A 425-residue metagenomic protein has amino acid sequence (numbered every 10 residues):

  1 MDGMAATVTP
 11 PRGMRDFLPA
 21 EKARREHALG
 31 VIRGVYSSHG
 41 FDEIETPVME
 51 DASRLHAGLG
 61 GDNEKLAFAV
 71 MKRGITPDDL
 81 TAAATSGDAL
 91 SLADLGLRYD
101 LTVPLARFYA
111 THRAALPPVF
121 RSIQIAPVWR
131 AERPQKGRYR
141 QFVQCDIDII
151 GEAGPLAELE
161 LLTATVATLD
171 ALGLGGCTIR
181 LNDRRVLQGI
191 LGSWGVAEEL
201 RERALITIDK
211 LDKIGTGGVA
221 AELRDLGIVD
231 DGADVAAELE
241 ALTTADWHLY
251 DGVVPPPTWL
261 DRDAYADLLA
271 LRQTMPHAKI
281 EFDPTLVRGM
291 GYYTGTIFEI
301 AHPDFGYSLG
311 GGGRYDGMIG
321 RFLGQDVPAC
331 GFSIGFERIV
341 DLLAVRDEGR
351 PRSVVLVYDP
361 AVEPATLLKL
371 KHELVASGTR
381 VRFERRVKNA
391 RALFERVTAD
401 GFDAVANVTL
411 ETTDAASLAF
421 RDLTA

Functional and structural regions predicted by a protein language model:
M1-R98, V103, L159, T163 (+1 more regions): TRNA-binding/sensing appendages of the translation machinery
R24-H39, E50-D51, G87-L92, D100-L116 (+2 more regions): Positively charged, Gly/Ser-enriched RNA/tRNA-binding surfaces
E45-K65, N182-S193, L286-G295, K388-R396: Beta-rich nucleic-acid/ligand-interaction surfaces
M49-S53, R203-T207, A237: Short linear loop/turn motifs
H56-M71, E198-E202, P303-D304, D400-N407: Short, structured secondary-structure boundary patches
E64-P77, G195-V219: Acidic, His- and aromatic-enriched active-site or binding-groove loops in soluble protein domains that engage sugars
A164-A171, R185-G195: Hydrophobic mid-domain F-helix/FG-region of cytochrome P450s
